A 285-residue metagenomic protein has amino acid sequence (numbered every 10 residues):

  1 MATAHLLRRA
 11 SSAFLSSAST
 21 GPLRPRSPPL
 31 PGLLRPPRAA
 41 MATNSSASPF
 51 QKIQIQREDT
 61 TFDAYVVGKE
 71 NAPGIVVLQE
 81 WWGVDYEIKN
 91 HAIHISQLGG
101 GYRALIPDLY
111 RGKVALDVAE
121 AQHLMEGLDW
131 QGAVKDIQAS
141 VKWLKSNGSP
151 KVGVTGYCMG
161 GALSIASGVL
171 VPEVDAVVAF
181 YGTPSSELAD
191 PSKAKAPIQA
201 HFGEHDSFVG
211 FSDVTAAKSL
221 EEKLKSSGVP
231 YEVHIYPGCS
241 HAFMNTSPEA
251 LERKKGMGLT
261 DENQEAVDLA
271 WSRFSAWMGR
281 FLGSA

Functional and structural regions predicted by a protein language model:
M1-L30: N-terminal chloroplast transit peptides
A2-L7, L15, R35-G148, T246-T260: Serine-hydrolase catalytic machinery in alpha/beta-hydrolase-like enzymes
H91, G210-E222: Short alpha-helix in the alpha/beta-hydrolase fold that links the catalytic acid
Q138-K195: Primarily recognizes the serine-hydrolase "nucleophile elbow" in alpha/beta-hydrolase and SGNH/GDSL folds
K193-I198, S227-P230: Short, proline-enriched alpha-helix->beta-strand connector loops that line the catalytic pocket of alpha/beta-hydrolase
A194, A200-F202, Y236: Short beta-strand/loop motif that positions the catalytic acidic residue of the alpha/beta-hydrolase fold
H205-T215, H241-A242: Acidic catalytic loop of the alpha/beta-hydrolase fold
K225-A285: C-terminal catalytic histidine-bearing segment of alpha/beta-hydrolase fold enzymes
